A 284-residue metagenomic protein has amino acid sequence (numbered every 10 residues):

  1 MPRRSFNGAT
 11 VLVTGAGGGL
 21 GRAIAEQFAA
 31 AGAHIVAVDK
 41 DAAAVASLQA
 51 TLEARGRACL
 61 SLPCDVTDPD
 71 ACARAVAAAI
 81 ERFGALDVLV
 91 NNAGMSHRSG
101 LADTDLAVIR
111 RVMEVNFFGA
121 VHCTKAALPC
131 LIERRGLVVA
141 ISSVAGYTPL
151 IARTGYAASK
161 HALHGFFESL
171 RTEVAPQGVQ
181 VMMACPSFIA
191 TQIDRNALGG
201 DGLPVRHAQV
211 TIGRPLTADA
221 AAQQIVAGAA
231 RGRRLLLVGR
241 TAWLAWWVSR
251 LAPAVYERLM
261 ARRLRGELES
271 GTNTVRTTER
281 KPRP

Functional and structural regions predicted by a protein language model:
T10, G17-G18: Conserved glycine-rich cofactor-binding loop
A31-L48: Conserved glycine-rich Rossmann-like NAD(P)H-binding loop of the short-chain dehydrogenase/reductase
A42-A43, P63-R74, L106: The beta1-alpha1 cofactor-binding region of Rossmann-like NAD(H)/NADP(H)-dependent oxidoreductases
G100-L101, D105-R110: Substrate-binding pocket helix/loop in short-chain dehydrogenase/reductase
T124, S159: Active-site helix of classical SDR
S143: Residue(s) in the substrate-gating loop at a strand-loop-helix junction that position the organic substrate next
P176-R240: SDR active-site lid
